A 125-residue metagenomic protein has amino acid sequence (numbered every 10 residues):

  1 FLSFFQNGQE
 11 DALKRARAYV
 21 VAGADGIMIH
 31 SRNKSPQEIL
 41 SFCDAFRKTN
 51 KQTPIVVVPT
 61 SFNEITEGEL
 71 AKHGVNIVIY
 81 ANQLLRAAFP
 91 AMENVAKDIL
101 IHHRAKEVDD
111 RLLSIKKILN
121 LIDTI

Functional and structural regions predicted by a protein language model:
F1-Y80, A87-K97: Alpha/beta enzyme core
Q83-I125: Extended, intrinsically disordered, low-complexity segments
